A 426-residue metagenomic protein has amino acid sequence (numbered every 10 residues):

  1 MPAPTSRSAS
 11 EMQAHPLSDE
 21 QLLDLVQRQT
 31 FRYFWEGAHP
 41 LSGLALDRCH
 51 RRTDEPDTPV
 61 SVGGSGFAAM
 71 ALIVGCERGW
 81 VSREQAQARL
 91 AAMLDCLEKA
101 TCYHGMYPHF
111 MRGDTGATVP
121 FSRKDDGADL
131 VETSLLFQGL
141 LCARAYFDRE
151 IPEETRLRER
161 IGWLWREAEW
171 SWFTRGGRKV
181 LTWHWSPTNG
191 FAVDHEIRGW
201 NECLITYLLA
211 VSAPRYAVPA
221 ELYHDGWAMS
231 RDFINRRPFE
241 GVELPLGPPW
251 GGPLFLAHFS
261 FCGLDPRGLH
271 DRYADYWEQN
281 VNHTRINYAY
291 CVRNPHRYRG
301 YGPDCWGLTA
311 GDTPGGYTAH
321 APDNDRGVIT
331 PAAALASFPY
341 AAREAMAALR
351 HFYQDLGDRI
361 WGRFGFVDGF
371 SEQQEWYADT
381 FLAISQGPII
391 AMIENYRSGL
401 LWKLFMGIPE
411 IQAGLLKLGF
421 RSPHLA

Functional and structural regions predicted by a protein language model:
P2-A426: Ser/Thr/Asn(+Pro)-rich, low-complexity disordered segments
